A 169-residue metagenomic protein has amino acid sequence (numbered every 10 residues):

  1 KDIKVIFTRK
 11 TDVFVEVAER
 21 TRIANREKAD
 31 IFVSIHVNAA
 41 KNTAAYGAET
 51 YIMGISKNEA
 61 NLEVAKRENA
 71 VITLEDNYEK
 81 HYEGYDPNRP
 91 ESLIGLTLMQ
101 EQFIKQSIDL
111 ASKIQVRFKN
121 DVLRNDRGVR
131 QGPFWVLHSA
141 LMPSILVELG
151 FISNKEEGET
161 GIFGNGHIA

Functional and structural regions predicted by a protein language model:
K1-A169: Active-site-proximal helix/loop segments of hydrolytic enzymes
